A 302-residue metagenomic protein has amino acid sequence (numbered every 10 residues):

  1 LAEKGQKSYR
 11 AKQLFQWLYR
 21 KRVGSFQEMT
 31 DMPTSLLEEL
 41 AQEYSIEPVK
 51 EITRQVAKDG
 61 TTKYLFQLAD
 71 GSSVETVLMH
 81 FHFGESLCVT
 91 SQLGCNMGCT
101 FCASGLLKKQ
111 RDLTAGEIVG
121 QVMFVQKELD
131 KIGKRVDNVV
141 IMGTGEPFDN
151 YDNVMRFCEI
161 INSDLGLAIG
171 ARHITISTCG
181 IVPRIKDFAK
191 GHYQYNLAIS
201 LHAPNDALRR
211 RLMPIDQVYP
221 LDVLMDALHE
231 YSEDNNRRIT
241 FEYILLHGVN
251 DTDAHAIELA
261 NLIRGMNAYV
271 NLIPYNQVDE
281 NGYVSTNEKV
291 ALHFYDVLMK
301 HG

Functional and structural regions predicted by a protein language model:
L1-S72, H229-R237, L245-G302: Auxiliary Fe-S-binding modules of radical SAM enzymes
G60, E85, R135-N138: Exposed loop/turn and edge beta-strand positions of beta-sandwich/beta-sheet ligand-binding modules
Q67, M79-H80: Phospho-regulated, low-complexity intrinsically disordered regions of nuclear gene-regulatory and chromatin-associated
S73-L78: A short loop-to-beta-strand scaffold at the N-terminal edge of the catalytic core in hydrolase folds
H80-M123: Canonical Radical SAM [4Fe-4S] cluster-binding loop centered on the CxxxCxxC motif and its immediate flanking residues
K127-H301: Conserved AdoMet/S-adenosylmethionine-binding subsite of the radical SAM
